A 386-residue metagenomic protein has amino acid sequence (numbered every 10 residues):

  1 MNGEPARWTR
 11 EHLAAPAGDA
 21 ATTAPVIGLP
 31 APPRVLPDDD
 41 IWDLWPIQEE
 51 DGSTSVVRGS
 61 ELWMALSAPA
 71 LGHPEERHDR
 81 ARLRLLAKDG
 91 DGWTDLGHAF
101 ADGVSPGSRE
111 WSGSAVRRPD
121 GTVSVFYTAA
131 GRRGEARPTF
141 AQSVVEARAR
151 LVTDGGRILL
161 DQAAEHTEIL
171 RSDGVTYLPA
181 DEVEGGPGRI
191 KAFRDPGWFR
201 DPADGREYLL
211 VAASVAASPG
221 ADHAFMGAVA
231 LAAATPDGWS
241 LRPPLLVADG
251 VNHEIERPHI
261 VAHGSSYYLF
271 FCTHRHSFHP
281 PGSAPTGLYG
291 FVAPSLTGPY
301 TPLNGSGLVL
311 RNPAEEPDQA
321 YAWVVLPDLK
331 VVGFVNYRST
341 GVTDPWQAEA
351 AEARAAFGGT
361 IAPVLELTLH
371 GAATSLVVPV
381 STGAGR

Functional and structural regions predicted by a protein language model:
M1-R386: Carbohydrate-active catalytic/glycan-binding domains of CAZyme proteins, especially the secreted or lumenal ectodomains
